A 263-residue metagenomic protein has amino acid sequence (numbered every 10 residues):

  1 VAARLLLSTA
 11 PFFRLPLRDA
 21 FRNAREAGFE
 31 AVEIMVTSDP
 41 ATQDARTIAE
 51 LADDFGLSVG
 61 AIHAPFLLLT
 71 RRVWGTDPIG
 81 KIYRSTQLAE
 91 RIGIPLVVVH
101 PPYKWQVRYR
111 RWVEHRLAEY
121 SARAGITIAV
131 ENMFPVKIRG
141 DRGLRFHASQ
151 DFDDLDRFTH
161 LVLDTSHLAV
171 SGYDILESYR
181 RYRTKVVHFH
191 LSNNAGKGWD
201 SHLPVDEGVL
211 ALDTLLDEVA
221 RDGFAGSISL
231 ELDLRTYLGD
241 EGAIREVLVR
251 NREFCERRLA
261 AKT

Functional and structural regions predicted by a protein language model:
V1-R91, P95, D156-H160, V249-T263: N-terminal pre-domain/capping segments
L7-T9, I34, V99, V130 (+3 more regions): Conserved beta-strand positions
A10-L17, I34-T47, L67-D77, Y103-R110 (+5 more regions): Acidic-and-aromatic substrate-binding clefts and catalytic sites of carbohydrate-active enzymes
F29, R91-I94, G125, V186 (+1 more regions): A structural motif
A31, I62, Y120-V209: Acidic/histidine-rich catalytic cores of soluble enzymes
T42-G56, T86-L88, H115-A118, D174-T184 (+1 more regions): Short amphipathic alpha-helices and their capping/turn segments at secondary-structure boundaries
D54, L69-H160, V170, V247 (+2 more regions): Active-site acidic/histidine proton-transfer and metal-coordination neighborhood in alpha/beta enzyme cores
G226-D233: Conserved active-site loop/cleft motifs that coordinate metal ions or position small ligands
